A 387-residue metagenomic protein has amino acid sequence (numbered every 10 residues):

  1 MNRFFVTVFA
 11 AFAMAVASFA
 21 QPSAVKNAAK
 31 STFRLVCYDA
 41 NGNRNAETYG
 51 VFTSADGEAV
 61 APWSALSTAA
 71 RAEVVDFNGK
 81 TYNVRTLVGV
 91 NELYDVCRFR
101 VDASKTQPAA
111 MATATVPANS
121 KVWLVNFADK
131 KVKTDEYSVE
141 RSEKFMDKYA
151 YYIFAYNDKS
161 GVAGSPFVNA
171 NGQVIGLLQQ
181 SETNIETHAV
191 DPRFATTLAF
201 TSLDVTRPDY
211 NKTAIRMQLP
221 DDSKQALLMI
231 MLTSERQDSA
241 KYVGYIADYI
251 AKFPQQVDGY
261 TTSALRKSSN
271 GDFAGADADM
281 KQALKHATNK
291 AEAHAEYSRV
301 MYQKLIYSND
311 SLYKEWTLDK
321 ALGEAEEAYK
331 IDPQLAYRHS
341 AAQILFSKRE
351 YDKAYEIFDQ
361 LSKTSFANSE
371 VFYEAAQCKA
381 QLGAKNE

Functional and structural regions predicted by a protein language model:
Q21, Y38-P62, Y82-N83, G164-S165: A conserved glycine-rich beta-strand in the N-terminal activation segment of trypsin-fold
P22-V25, L177-K241, Y245: C-terminal cap/linker of serine protease catalytic domains
S54-V125, K130-T134, K148-Y149, Y156: Conserved active-site neighborhood of the chymotrypsin/trypsin-like protease fold
D158-L178: Catalytic nucleophile loop of clan PA
S269, Q303-Y307, S347-K348, Q381-L382: Register position in tetratricopeptide repeats
